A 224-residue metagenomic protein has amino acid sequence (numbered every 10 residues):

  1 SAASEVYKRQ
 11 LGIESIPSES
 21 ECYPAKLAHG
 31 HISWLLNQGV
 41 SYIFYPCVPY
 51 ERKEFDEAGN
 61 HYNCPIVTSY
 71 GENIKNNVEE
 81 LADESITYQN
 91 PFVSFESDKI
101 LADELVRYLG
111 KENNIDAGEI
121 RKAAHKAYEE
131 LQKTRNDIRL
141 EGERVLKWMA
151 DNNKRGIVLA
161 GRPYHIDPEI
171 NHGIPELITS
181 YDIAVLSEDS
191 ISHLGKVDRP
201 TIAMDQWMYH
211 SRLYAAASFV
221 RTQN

Functional and structural regions predicted by a protein language model:
S1, V40-F44, S85-T87, R155-G156 (+2 more regions): Beta-sheet entry/capping signal
A2-Y7: Short, small-residue-biased leader/transition segments that mark boundaries at the very start of proteins
K8-A25, L194-M208: N-terminal beta-loop-helix "entrance" segment that forms/cooperates in small-molecule cofactor or anionic ligand
Q10-I16, K53-Y62, K99-L105, E169-H172 (+1 more regions): Short acidic, glycine/serine/threonine-rich loops at helix termini
S15-I16, C22-N90: N-terminal glycine-rich phosphate/adenylate-binding segment common to multiple enzyme folds
A28-W34, M208-Q223: A short, acidic, amphipathic alpha-helical segment used as a generic capping/interface helix at domain edges
L36-G39, R144-R155, F219-Q223: Glycine-rich phosphate/diphosphate-binding loops that line cofactor/substrate pockets in enzymes
F92-S192: A charged, amphipathic alpha-helical module
